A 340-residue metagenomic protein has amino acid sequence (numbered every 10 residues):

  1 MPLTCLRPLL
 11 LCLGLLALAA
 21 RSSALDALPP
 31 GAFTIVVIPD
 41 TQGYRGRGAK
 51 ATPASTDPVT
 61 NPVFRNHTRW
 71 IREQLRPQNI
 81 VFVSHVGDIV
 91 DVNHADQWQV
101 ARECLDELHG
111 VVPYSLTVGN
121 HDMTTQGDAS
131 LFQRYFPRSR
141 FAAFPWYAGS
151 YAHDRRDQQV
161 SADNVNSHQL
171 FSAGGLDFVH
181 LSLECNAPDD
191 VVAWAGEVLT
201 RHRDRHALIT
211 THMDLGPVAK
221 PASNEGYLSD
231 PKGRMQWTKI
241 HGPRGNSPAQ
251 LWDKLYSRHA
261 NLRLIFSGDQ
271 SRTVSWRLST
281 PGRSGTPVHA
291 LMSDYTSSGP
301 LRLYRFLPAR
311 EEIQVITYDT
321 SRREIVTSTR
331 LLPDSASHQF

Functional and structural regions predicted by a protein language model:
R7-A17: Bacterial N-terminal signal peptides
S23-Q97, Y227-D230: N-terminal active-site segment of His-dependent metallophosphoesterases
P29, G299-F340: A short C-terminal boundary segment appended to hydrolase-like catalytic domains
G31, T56, V192, H202-L262: Active-site-proximal segments of metal-dependent phosphoesterases and phosphodiesterases across multiple
G31-T34, P77-F82, H109-S115, A173-V179 (+5 more regions): Loop/turn elements at helix/coil->beta-strand transitions in domains of secreted/extracellular proteins
A32-A49, G175-N186, T210, H289-Y295 (+1 more regions): Active-site-proximal beta-strand elements of phosphoester/diester hydrolases
G48, P53-S55, H94-A193, R201-H202 (+3 more regions): Extended active-site neighborhood of metal-dependent phosphoesterases/phosphodiesterases
L116, M235-T238, G242-P308: Conserved beta-sheet core of the metallophosphoesterase superfamily
